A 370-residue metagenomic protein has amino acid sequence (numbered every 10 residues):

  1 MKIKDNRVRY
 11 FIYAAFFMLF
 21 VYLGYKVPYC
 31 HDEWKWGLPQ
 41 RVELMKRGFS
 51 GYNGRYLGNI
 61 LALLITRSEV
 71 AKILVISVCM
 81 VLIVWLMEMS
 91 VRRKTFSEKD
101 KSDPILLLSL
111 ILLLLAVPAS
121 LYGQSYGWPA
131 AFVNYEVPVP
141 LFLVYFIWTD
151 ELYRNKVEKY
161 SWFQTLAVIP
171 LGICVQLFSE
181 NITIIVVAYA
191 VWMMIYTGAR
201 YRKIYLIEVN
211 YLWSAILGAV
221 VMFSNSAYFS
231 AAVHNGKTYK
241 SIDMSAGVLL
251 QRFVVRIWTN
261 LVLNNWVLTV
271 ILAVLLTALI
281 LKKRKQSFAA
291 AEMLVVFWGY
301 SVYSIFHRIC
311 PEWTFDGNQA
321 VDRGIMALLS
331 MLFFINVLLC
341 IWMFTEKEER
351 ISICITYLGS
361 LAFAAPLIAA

Functional and structural regions predicted by a protein language model:
M1-L19, D103: Start-transfer (signal-anchor) and selected internal transmembrane alpha helices of multi-pass inner/ER membrane
A15-V21, S77-M87, L107-P118, A215-V220 (+4 more regions): Hydrophobic core of alpha-helical transmembrane segments in multi-pass integral membrane proteins
V21-K72, P129, E180-F333: Transmembrane catalytic cores of multi-pass membrane glycosyltransferases and polysaccharide-assembly enzymes
V78-S102, L106, V144: Transmembrane-helix motifs of polytopic, lipid-linked glycan transferases
I83-V91, L141-Y153, V187-I195, L272-I280 (+1 more regions): Transmembrane alpha-helical segments
P104-D150, S179, H307-C310, T314-L339 (+1 more regions): Membrane-interface micro-motifs in multi-pass membrane enzymes
W162-Y189: Membrane-interface alpha helices of multi-pass inner-membrane proteins
Q286-F297, C340-L367: Signature aromatic-anchored transmembrane alpha helix within multi-pass, membrane-resident enzymes that catalyze glycan
